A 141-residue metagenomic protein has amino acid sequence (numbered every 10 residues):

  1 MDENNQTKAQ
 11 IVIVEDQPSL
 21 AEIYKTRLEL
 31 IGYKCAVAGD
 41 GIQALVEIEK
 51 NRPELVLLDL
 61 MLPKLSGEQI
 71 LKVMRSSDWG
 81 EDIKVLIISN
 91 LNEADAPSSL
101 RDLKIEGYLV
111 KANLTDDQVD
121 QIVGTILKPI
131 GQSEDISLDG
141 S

Functional and structural regions predicted by a protein language model:
M1-Q10, D116-S141: Non-catalytic signal-transmission and effector/linker regions of two-component phosphorelay proteins
E15: Conserved acidic carboxylate
E22-L30: Charged docking surfaces used in two-component/phosphorelay signaling
G32-G39, E47: Short hydrophobic/Thr-rich beta-strand motif most characteristic of the beta2 strand and flanking loop of CheY-like
D40-Q43, S66-K72: Acidic catalytic/metal-coordinating carboxylates
D59, S89: Active-site residues of response regulator receiver
P63, E93: The feature encodes the CheY-like receiver
